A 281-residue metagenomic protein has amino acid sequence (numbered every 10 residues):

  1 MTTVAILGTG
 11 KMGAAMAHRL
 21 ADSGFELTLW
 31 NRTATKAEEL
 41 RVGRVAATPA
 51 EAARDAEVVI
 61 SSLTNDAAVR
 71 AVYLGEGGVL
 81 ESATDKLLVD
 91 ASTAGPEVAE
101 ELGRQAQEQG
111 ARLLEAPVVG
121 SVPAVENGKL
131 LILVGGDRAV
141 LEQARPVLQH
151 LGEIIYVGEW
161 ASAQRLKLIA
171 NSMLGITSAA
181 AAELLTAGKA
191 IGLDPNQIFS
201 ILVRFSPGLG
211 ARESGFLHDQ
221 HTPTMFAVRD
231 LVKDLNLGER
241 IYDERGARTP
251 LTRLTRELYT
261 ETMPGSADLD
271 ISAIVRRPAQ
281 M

Functional and structural regions predicted by a protein language model:
M1-S62, K86, S92, V122: NAD(P)+-binding Rossmann beta1-loop-alpha1 motif at the extreme N-terminus of oxidoreductases
A15, V58, T64, A68 (+5 more regions): Amphipathic alpha-helical hairpins
L27, V45, L113-L114, I155 (+2 more regions): Hydrophobic beta-strand scaffold residues
E51-A111: Rossmann-fold NAD(P) dinucleotide-binding segment
T93-N171: Rossmann-fold dinucleotide-binding core
S162-P278: Helical "substrate-binding/catalytic lid" subdomain of Rossmann-like NAD(P)-dependent dehydrogenases/reductases
